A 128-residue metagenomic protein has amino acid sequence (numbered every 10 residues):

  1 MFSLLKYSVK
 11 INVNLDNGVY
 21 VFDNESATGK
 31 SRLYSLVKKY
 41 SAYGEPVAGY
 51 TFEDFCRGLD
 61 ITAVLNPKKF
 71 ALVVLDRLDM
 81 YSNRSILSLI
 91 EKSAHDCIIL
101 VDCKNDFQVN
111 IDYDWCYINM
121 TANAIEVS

Functional and structural regions predicted by a protein language model:
M1-I11: N-terminal pre-Walker A segment at the start of P-loop NTPase domains
N12-N17: Phosphate-binding P-loop
F22: Hydrophobic anchor at the beta1->P-loop junction of P-loop NTPases
S26-K30: Walker A (P-loop) phosphate-binding loop of P-loop NTPases
L33-S35: Post-Walker A alpha-helix
K39-Y50: Post-Walker A helix-loop "phosphate-sensing" segment adjacent to the P-loop in P-loop NTPases
V64-S85: Conserved P-loop NTPase "ATPase switch" module shared by AAA+ and STAND
D79-S128: Replace "adjacent to P-loop NTPase cores in ATP/GTP-dependent enzymes" with "adjacent to NTP-binding cores
